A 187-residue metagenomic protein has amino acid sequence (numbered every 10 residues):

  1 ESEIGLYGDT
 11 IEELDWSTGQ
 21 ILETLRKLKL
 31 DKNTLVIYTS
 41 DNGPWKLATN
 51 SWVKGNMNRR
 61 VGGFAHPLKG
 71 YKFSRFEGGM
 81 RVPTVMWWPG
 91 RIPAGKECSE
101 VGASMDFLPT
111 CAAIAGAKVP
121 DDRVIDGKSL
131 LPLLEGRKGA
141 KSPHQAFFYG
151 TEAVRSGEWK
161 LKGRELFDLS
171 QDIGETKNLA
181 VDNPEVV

Functional and structural regions predicted by a protein language model:
E1, T39-N42, M80, W88-G90 (+1 more regions): Active-site-proximal beta-strand/loop segments in catalytic clefts of secreted hydrolases
E1-Y7, W45-L47, S51-V53, V181-D182: Active-site His/acidic residue clusters
G5-D15, C98-M105, V124, P184: Soluble non-cytosolic domains of exported or imported proteins
I11, T18, L35-S40, T84-V85 (+2 more regions): Beta-strand elements within well-structured catalytic alpha/beta cores of enzymes that handle phosphate/sulfate esters
E13-S51: Metal-dependent active-site segment of extracytoplasmic phospho-/sulfohydrolases and closely related
D15, G19-L22, R26, L108-A112 (+4 more regions): Non-transmembrane alpha-helical segments in soluble domains of secreted/periplasmic/extracellular proteins
K46-E77, R91-Q171: C-terminal cap/loop subdomain of S1 sulfatases and analogous C-terminal strand-loop tails that border
T176, D182-V187: C-terminal structured subdomain/cap of oxidoreductase catalytic cores
